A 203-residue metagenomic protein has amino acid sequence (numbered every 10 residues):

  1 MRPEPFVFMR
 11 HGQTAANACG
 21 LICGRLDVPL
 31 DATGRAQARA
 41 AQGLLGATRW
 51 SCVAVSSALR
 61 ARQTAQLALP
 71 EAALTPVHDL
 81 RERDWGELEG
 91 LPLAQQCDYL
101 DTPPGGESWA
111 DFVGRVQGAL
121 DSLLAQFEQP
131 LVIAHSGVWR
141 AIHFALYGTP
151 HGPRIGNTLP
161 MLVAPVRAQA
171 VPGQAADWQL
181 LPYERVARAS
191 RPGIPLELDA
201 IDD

Functional and structural regions predicted by a protein language model:
M1-P5, P76, R83-A94, F144-D203: Acidic, low-complexity terminal tails and accessory targeting/binding regions of phosphate-metabolizing enzymes
F6, Q126-G137: Generic beta-sheet signal
F6-Q63, T102-Q117: Loop-to-helix element that buttresses phosphate recognition and phosphoryl-transfer chemistry
M9, V77, I133: Generic enzyme active-site microenvironment
T14, V138-W139: Short active-site segment of divalent metal-dependent hydrolases/proteases that encodes the spacing between
R39-C97: Phosphate-coordination/substrate-recognition cap region in phosphate-metabolizing enzymes
G46-R49, L123-E128: Glycine-rich phosphate-binding loop signature in dinucleotide/nucleotide-binding domains
L67, A141, A145: Active-site signature of alpha/beta-hydrolase-fold catalytic machinery across serine- and Asp/Cys-nucleophile hydrolases
